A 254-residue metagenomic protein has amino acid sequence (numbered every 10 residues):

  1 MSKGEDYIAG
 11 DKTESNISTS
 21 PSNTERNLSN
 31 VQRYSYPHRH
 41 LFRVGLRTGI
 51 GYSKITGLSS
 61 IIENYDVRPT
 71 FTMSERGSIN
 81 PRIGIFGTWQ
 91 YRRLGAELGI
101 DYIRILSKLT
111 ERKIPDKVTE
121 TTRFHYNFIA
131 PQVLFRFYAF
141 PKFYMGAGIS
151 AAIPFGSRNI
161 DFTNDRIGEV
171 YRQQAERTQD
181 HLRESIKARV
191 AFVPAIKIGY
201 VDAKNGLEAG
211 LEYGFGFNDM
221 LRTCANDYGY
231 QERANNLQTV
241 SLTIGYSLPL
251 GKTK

Functional and structural regions predicted by a protein language model:
M1-Q90, K254: Short glycine/proline- and aromatic-enriched beta-strand/turn motifs that initiate or cap beta-hairpins
S35-Y36, F86-Q90, L134-F137, K197-V201 (+1 more regions): Transmembrane beta-barrel domains of outer membrane proteins
P37-R39, Q90-L94, Y138-F140, A203-N205 (+1 more regions): Outer-membrane beta-barrel channels and translocator barrels
H40-F42, G77-P81, H125-I129, A188-P194 (+1 more regions): Residues that define the transmembrane beta-barrel architecture of outer-membrane proteins
F42-T48, A96-L98, I129-P131, F143-A151 (+3 more regions): Transmembrane beta-strands of outer-membrane beta-barrel proteins
I50-K54, Y91-R93, Y102-L106, A151-F155 (+3 more regions): Transmembrane beta-strands of outer-membrane beta-barrel pores
L58-S74, L106-Y126, S157-V190, M220-N235: Flexible, solvent-exposed loop segments that connect beta-strands
T178-K254: Predominantly the C-terminal beta-signal and adjacent terminal strand-loop region of outer-membrane beta-barrel
